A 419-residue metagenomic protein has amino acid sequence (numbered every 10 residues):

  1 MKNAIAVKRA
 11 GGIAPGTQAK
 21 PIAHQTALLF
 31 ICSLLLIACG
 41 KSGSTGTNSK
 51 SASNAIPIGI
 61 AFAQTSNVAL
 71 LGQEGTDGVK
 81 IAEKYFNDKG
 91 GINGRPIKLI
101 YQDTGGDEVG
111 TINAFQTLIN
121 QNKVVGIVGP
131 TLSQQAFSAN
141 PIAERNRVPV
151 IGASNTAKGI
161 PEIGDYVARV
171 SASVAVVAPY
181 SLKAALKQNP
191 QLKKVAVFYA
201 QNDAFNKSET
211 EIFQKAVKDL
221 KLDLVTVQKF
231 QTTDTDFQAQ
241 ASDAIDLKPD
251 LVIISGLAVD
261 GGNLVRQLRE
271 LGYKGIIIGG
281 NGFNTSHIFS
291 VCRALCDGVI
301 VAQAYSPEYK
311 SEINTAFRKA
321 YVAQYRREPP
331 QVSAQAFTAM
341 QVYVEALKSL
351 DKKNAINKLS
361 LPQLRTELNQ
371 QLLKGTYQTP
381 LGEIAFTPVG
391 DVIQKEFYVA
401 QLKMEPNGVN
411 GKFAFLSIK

Functional and structural regions predicted by a protein language model:
M1-K8, I31, L35-K419: Extracytosolic ligand-binding ectodomains
M1-P21: N-terminal secretory signal peptides that target proteins for export/translocation
G16, P21-C32: Sec-dependent N-terminal signal peptides
